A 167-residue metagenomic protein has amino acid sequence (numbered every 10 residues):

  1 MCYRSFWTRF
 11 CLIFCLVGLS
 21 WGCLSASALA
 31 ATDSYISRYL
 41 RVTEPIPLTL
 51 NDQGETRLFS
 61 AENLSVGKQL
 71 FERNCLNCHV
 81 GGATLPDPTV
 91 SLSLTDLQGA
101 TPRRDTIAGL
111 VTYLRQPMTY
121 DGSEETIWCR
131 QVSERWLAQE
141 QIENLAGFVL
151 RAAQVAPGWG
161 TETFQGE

Functional and structural regions predicted by a protein language model:
C2-F14: Bacterial N-terminal signal peptides that target proteins for export
C11-C23: Bacterial N-terminal signal peptides
A26-T32: Boundary at the C-terminal end of the N-terminal hydrophobic targeting segment
T32-L70: Electrostatic cytochrome c docking/interface patches
G67, F71-G82, L145: The canonical Cys-X-X-Cys-His
V80-T112: Gly/Gly-Pro-rich "capping" loops immediately C-terminal to redox-active cysteine motifs in periplasmic/lumenal
D87-D96, L114-E143, P157, T161: Axial heme c-ligation environment in periplasmic c-type cytochrome domains
R103-R115, Q139-L150: An amphipathic alpha-helix signature
